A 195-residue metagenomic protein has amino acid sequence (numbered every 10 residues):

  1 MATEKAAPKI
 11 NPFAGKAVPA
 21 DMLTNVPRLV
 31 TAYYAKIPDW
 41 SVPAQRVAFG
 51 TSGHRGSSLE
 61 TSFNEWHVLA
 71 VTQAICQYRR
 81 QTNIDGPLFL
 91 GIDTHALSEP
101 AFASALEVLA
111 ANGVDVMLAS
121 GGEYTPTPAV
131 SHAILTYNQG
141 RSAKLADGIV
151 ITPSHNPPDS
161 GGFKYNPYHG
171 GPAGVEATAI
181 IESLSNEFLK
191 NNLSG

Functional and structural regions predicted by a protein language model:
A2-G195: Gly/Ser-rich phosphate-binding catalytic loop and adjacent alpha/beta segment that cradle a phosphoryl group at enzyme
